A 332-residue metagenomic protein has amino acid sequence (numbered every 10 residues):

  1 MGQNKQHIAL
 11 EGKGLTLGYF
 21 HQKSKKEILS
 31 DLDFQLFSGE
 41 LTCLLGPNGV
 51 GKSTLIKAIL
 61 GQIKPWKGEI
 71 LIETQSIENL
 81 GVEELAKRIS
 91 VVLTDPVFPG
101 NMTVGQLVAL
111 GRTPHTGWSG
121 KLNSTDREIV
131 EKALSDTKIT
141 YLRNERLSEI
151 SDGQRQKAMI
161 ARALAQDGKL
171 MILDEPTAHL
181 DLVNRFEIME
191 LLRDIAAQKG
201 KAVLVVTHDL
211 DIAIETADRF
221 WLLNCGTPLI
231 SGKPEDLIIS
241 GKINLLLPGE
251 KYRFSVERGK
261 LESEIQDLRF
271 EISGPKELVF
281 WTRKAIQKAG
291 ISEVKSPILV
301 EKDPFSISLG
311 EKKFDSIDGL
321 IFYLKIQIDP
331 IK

Functional and structural regions predicted by a protein language model:
L45-P47: The feature captures the beta-strand-to-loop junction immediately N-terminal to the Walker
L60: Helix-to-loop junction immediately C-terminal to a conserved catalytic motif
G68-S76: Conserved ABC transporter NBD signature motif
S124-L142: Conserved ABC ATPase "signature" region
R146-I150, Q154: Conserved ABC ATPase signature
M171-E175: Catalytic Walker B motif of ABC-type/P-loop ATPase nucleotide-binding domains
G249-I331: ABC ATPase nucleotide-binding domains
